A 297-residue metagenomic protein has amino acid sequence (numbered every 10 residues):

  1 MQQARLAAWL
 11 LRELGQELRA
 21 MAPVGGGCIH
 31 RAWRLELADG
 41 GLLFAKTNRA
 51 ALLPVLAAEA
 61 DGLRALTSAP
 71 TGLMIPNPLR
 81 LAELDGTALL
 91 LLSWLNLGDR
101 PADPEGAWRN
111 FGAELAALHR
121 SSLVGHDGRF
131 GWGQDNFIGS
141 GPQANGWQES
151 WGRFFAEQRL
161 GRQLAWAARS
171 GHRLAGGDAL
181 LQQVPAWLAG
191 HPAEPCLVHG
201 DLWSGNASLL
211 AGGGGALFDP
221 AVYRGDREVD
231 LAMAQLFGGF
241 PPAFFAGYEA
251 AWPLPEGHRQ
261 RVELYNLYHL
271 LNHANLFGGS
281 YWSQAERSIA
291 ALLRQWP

Functional and structural regions predicted by a protein language model:
Q2-R12, L123-L197, L210, A291: An alpha-helical support segment within catalytic cores of ATP-dependent transferases
E13, E114-S121, S288-Q295: C-terminal alpha-helix
G15-A22: Conserved N-terminal boundary motif of the eukaryotic protein kinase catalytic domain
P23-R153: ATP-binding pocket architecture of kinase catalytic cores
L56, W108-F111, G177, L181 (+1 more regions): Hydrophobic packing residues in well-ordered alpha-helices of helical domains and bundles
L66, L81-P104, E157-W166, L264-A291: A glycine-centered beta->alpha junction motif in the catalytic cores of kinase/phosphotransferase enzymes
A144-A156, A165, E194-V198, S204-E263 (+4 more regions): Active-site Asp-x-Gly
